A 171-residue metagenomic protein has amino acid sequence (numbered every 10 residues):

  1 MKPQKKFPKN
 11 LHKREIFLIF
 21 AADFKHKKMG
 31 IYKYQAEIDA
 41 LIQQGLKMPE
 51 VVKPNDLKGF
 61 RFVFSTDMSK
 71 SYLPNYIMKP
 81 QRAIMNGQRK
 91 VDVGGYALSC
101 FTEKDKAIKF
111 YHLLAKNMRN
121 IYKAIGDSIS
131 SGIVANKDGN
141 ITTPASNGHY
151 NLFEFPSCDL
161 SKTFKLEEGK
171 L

Functional and structural regions predicted by a protein language model:
M1-E15: Cationic, amphipathic, low-complexity segments that mediate targeting or membrane/lipid association
K6, F24-K25, A135: Compositionally biased non-globular segments, especially hydrophobic aliphatic-rich helices of signal peptides
L11-K13, F24-K27, A40, L152 (+1 more regions): Short linear motifs in intrinsically disordered/low-complexity regions
F17-F20, F24-D92, L171: ADP-ribose/NAD+-binding catalytic cleft of ART/PARP-like enzymes
M48, M85-S157: ADP-ribosyltransferase catalytic core
F64-Y76, N136-T143, L160-S161: Short, surface-exposed beta-strand/loop "edge" segments at domain boundaries and coil↔beta transitions
N151-L171: Charged phosphate-binding loop/patch that engages nucleotide di/tri-phosphates or the phosphate backbone of nucleic
